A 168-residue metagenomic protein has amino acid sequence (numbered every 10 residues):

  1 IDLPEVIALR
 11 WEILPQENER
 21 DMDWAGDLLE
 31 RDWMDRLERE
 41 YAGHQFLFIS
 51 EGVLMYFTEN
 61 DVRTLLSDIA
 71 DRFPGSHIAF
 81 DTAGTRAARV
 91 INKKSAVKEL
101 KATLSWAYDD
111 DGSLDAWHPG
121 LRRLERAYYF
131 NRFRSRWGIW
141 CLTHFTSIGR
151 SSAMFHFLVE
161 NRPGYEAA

Functional and structural regions predicted by a protein language model:
I1-A168: Alpha-helical subdomain
